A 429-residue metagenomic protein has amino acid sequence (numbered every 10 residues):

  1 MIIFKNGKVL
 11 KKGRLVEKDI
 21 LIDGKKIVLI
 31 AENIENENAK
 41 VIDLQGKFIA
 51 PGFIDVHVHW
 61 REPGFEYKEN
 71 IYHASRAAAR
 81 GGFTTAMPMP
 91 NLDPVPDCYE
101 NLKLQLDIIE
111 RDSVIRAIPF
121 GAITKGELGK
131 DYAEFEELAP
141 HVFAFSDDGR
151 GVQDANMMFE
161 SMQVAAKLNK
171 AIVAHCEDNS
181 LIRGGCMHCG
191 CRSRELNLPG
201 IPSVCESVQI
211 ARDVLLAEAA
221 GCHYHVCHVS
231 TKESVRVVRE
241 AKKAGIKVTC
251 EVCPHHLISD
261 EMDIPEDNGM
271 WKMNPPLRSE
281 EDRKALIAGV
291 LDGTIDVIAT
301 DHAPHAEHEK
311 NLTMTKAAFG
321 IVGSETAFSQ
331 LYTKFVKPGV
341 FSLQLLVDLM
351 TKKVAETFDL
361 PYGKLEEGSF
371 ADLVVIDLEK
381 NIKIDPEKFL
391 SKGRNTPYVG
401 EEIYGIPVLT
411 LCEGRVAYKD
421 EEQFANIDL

Functional and structural regions predicted by a protein language model:
M1-P51: Histidine-rich, glycine-flanked metal-binding segment
G7, K25, G46, H57 (+14 more regions): Divalent metal-coordination and catalytic microenvironments
G7, T313-K316, F370-L429: C-terminal cap of metal-dependent C-N hydrolases
Q45-D112: Metal-associated gating/positioning segment near the N- to mid-region
V56-E69, L92, I118-K130, G149 (+1 more regions): Active-site mouth loops of central-metabolism enzymes
Y99-R116, V164-A174, T326, Q330: Alpha-helix-loop-beta-strand connector modules within alpha/beta enzyme cores
Y132-I298: Histidine/acidic residue-rich metal-binding segments in metalloenzymes
E195-H223, M270, L291-D292, D296-I298 (+1 more regions): His/Asp/Glu-enriched, well-ordered alpha-helical/loop segment that forms or immediately abuts the divalent-metal
